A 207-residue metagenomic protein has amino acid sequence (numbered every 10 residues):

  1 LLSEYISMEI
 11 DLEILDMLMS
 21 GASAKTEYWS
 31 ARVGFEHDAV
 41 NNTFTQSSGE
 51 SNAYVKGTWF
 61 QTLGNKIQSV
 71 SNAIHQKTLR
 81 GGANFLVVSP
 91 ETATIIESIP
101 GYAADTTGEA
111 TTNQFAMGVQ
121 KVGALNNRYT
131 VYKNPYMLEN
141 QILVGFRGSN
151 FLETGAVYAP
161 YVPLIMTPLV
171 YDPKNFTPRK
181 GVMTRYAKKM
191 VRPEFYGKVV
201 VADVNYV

Functional and structural regions predicted by a protein language model:
L1-S69: Alpha-helical scaffold segments that mediate packing/assembly in large oligomeric complexes
L18-Y28, G82-A93: A glycine-rich phosphate-binding loop feature that marks nucleotide/adenosyl-phosphate handling sites
G57-A73, N84-F85, E91-V207: Sequence/fold signature of self-assembling virion shell proteins
I74-L79: Surface-exposed acidic, glycine-flexible loop patches that form ligand/cofactor-binding and adhesion interfaces
